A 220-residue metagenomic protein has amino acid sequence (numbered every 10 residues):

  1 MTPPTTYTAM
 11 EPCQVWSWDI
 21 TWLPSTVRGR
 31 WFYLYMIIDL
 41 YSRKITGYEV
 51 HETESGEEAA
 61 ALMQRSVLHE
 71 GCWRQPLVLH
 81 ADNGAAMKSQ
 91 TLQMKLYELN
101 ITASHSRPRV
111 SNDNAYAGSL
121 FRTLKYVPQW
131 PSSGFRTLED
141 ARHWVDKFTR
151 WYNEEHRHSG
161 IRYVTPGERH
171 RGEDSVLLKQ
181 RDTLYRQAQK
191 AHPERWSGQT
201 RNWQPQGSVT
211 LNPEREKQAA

Functional and structural regions predicted by a protein language model:
M1-A220: Charged DNA-binding/catalytic regions of mobile-element recombinases
